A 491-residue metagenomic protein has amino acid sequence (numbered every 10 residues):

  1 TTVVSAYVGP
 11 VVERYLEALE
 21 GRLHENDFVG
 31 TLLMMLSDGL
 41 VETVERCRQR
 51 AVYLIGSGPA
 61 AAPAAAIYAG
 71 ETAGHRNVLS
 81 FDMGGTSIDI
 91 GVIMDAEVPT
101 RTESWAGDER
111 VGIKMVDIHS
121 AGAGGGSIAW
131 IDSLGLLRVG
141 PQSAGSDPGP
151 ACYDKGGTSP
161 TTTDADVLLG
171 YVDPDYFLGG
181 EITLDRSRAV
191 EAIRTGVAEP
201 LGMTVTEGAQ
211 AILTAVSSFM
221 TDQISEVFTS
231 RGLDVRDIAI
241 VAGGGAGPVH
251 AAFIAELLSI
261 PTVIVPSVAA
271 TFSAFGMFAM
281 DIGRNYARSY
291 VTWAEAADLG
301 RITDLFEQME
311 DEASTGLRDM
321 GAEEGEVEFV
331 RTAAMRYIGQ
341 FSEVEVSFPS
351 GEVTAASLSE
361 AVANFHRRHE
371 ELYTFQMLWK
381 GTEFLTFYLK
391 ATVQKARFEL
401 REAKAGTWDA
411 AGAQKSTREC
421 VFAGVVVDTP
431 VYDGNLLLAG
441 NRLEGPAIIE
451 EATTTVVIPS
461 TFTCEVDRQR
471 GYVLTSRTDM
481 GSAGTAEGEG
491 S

Functional and structural regions predicted by a protein language model:
T1-V52, G56-P59, G149-V197: Gly/Ser/Thr-rich active-site cleft segment
L54, R76-D82, I118-S120: Short glycine-aspartate micro-motif
S57, H75, G85, G124 (+7 more regions): C-terminal, non-catalytic interaction/recognition modules in large multi-subunit enzymes and RNPs
A61, R110-G112, A121, G243-A246: Short, glycine/acidic-rich beta->alpha junctions
G70, A96-V98, G276: Active-site loops of AMP-binding adenylate-forming
T72-M94, S127-I131, A252: Gly/Thr-rich phosphate-binding beta-strand-loop-beta motif of the actin/hexokinase/Hsp70
G91-V111: Basic, amphipathic juxtamembrane/active-site segments that coordinate anionic phosphate or diphosphate groups
A106-T163: A glycine/threonine-rich phosphate-anchoring loop and its flanking beta-alpha core in nucleotide/phosphate-binding
